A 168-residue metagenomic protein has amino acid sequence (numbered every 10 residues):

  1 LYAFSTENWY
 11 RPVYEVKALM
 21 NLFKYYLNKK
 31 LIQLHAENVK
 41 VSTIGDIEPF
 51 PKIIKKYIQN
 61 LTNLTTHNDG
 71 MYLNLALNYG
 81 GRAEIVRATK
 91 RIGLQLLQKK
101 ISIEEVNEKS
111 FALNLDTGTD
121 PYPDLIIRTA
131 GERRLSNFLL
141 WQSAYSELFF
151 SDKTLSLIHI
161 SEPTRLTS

Functional and structural regions predicted by a protein language model:
Y2-F4, N78, R128: Short beta-strand segments
Y2-M20, K24, K30-K55, N60-L64: Short, charge-patterned binding micro-sites
S5-W9, I47-F50, G80-A83, E132 (+1 more regions): Conserved nucleotide-binding/hydrolysis micro-motifs of P-loop NTPases
H35, D46-N114: Elongated, mostly alpha-helical coiled-coil "stalk/stator" tethers of large membrane protein machines
E37-V39, D69-M71, A144-S146: Short glycine-/polar-rich loops that comprise or flank the Walker A/P-loop and associated switch/sensor motifs
N74-L77, F150-T154: Phosphate-binding beta-loop-alpha motif at adenosine-nucleotide cofactor sites
V86, G93-L97, I103-S151: Active-site oxyanion/phosphate-handling segment shared across diverse enzymes
I158-S168: Single conserved hydrophobic/aromatic residue that forms the stacking wall/gate of nucleotide- or nucleobase-binding
